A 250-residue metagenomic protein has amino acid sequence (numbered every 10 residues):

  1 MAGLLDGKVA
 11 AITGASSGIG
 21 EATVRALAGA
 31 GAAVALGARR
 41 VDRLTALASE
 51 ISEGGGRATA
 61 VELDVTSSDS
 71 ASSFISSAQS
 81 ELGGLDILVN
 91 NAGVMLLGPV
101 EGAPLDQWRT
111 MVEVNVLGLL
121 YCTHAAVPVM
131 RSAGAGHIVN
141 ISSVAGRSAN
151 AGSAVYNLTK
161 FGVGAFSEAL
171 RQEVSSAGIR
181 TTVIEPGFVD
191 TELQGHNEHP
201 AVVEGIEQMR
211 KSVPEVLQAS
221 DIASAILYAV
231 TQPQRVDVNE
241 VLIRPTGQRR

Functional and structural regions predicted by a protein language model:
V9, S16-S17: Conserved glycine-rich cofactor-binding loop
A30-L47: Conserved glycine-rich Rossmann-like NAD(P)H-binding loop of the short-chain dehydrogenase/reductase
V41-D42, L63-S73, L105: The beta1-alpha1 cofactor-binding region of Rossmann-like NAD(H)/NADP(H)-dependent oxidoreductases
P99-V100, P104-R109: Substrate-binding pocket helix/loop in short-chain dehydrogenase/reductase
T123, T159: Active-site helix of classical SDR
S143: Residue(s) in the substrate-gating loop at a strand-loop-helix junction that position the organic substrate next
I179, V183-G187, E204-R250: C-terminal helical subdomain
